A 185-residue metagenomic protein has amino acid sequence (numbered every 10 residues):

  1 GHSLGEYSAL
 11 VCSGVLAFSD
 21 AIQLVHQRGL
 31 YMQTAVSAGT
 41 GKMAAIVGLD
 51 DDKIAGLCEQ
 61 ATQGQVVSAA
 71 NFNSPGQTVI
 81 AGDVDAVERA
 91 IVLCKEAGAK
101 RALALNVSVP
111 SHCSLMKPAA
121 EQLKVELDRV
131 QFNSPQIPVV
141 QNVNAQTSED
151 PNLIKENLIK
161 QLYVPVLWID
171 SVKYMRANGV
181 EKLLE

Functional and structural regions predicted by a protein language model:
G1, A21, L183-E185: Short glycine-aspartate micro-motif
G1-H2, N71: Glycine-rich beta-to-alpha transition loops that act as phosphate-gripper elements at the mouths of alpha/beta enzyme
H2-V11, V15-L16: Glycine-rich nucleophile elbow surrounding the catalytic serine of serine-hydrolase chemistry
C12-V164: Alpha/beta catalytic cores of group-transfer enzymes, especially the acyltransferase/condensing modules of polyketide
K160-E185: Flexible, low-complexity segments
